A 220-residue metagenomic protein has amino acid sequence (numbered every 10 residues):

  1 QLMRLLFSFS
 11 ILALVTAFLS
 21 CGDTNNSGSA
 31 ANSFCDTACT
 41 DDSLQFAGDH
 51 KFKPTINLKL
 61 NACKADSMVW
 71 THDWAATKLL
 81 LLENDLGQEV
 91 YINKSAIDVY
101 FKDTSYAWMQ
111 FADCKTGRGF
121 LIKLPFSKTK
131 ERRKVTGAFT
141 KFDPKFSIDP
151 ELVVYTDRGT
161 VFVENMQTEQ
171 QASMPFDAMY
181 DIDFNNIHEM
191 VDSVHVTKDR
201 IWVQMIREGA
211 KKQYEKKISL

Functional and structural regions predicted by a protein language model:
Q1-F7: Positively charged n-region of N-terminal signal peptides that target proteins for export
S8-V15: Hydrophobic helical h-region of N-terminal Sec-dependent signal peptides in bacterial secretory/periplasmic proteins
A17-S20: C-terminal motif of bacterial Sec signal peptides marking the signal peptidase cleavage site
T24-W108: Terminal domain-start segments
F34-D41, D66-E89, T116-T136, V161-I182 (+1 more regions): Surface-exposed loop/turn elements that mediate protein-protein interactions on large endomembrane-trafficking
D49-V69, D103-K115, F146-D157, F162 (+1 more regions): Short beta-strand elements that form the blades of beta-propeller/WD-repeat-like and other beta-sheet-rich scaffold
V90-V99, G137-D149, D181-V194: Repeated scaffold domains used in trafficking and secretory/extracellular systems, primarily beta-propellers
S95-F146: Extracellular-facing segments of soluble proteins and assemblies that are Gly/Ser/Thr-biased and enriched in aromatics
